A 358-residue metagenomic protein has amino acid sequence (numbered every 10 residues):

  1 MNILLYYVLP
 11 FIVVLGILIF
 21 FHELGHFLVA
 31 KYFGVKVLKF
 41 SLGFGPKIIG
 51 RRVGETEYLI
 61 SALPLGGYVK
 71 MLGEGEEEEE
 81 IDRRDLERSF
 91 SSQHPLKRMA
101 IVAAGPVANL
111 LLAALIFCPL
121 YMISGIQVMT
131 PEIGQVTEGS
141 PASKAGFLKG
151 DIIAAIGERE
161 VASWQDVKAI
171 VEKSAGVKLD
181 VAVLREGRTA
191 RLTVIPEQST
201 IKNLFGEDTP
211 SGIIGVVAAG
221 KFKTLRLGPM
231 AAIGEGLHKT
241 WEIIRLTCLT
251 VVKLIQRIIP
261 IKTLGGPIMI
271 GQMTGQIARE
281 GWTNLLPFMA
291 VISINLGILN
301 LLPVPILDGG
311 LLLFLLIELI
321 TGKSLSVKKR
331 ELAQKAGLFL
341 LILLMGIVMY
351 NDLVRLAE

Functional and structural regions predicted by a protein language model:
N2, D85-S89, Q93-L96, T137 (+3 more regions): Functional transmembrane alpha-helices
H22, I60, G105, N300 (+2 more regions): Divalent metal-coordination and catalytic microenvironments
L24-V29, V107, L111, L302 (+1 more regions): Active-site His/Glu-centered metal-binding helix of metallohydrolases
K31-A113, V217-L227, A232, K323: Membrane-embedded helix-turn/re-entrant segments that form the catalytic/gating core of multi-pass membrane enzymes
Y32, I116-E132, Y350-A357: Aromatic-capped interface at the extracytoplasmic side of an N-terminal signal-anchor transmembrane helix
F33-L38, S124-S143, L148: Alpha-helical transmembrane signal-anchor/signal-peptide segments
A142-W164, T240, A333: Conserved PDZ fold ligand-binding element
L148, A154-A155, A169-T209, V217: PDZ-domain C-terminal substructure recognizer with occasional recognition of PDZ-binding tails
